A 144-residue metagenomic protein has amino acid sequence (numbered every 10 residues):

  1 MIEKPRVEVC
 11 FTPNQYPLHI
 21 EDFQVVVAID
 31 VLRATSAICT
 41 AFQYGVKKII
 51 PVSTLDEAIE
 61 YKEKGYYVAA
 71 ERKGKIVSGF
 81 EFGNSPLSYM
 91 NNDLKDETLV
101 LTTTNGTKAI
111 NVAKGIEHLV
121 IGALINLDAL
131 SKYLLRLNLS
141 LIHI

Functional and structural regions predicted by a protein language model:
M1-A58: N-terminal glycine-/serine-/threonine-rich phosphate-binding loop
I2-R6, L134-L139: Acidic-glycine-rich active-site phosphate/pyrophosphate-binding loop
I50-N138: Acidic/Gly/His-enriched mid-domain segments of enzyme catalytic cores or analogous surface patches that mediate
I142-I144: Conserved small/polar residues in nucleotide/adenosyl-binding loops
